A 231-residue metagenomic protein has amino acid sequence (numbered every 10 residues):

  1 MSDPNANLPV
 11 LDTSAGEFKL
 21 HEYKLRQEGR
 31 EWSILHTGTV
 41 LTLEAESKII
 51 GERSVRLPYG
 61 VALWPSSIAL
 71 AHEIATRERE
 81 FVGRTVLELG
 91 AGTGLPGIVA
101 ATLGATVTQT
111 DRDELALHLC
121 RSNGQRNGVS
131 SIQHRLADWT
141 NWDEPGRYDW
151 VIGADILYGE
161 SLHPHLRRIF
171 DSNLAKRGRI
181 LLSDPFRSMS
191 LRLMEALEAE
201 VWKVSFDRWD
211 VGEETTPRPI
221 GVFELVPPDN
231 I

Functional and structural regions predicted by a protein language model:
M1-I231: S-adenosylmethionine-dependent methyltransferases
